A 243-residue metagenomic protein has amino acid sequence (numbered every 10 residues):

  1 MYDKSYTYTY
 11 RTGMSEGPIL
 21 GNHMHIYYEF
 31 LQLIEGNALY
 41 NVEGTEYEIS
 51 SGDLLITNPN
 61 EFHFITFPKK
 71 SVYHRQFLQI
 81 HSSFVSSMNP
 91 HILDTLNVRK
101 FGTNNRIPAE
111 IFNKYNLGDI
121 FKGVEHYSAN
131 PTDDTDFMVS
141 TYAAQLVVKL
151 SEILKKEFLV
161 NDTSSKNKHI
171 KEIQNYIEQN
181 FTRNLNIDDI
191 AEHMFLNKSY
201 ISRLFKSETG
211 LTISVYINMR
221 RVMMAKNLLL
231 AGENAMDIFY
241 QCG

Functional and structural regions predicted by a protein language model:
M1-S15, P59-N130, V147-K156: A hydrophobic/aromatic-rich effector-binding and dimerization subdomain of bacterial HTH-type transcriptional regulators
M24-Y40: Short, conserved beta-strand element in jelly-roll/cupin
I34, G118-T132, Q174, E178-F181 (+1 more regions): Regular secondary-structure segments
G44-N58: Short acidic-glycine-tyrosine-enriched beta hairpin
G52, Y200-F205: Short hydrophobic/aromatic patch on the recognition helix
S128-Q145, S164: All-alpha amphipathic helical-bundle segments outside canonical DNA-binding/catalytic cores that form hydrophobic
N175, Q179, N184, D188 (+2 more regions): Terminal helix-turn-helix DNA-binding modules in bacterial transcription factors
